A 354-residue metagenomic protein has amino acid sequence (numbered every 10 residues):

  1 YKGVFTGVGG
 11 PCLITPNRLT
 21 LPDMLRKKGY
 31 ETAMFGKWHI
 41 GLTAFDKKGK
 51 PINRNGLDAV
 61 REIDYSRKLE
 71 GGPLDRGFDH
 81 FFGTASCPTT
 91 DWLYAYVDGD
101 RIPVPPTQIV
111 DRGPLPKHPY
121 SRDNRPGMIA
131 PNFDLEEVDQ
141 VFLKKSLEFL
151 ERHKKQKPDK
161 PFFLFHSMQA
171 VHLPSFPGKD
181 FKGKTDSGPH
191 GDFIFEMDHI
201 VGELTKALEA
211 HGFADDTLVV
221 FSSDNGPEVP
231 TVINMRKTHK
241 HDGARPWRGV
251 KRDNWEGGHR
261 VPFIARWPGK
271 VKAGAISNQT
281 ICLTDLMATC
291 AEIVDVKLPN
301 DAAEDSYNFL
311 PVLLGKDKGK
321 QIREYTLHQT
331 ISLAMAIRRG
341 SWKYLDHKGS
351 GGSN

Functional and structural regions predicted by a protein language model:
Y1-S353: Formylglycine-dependent sulfatase
